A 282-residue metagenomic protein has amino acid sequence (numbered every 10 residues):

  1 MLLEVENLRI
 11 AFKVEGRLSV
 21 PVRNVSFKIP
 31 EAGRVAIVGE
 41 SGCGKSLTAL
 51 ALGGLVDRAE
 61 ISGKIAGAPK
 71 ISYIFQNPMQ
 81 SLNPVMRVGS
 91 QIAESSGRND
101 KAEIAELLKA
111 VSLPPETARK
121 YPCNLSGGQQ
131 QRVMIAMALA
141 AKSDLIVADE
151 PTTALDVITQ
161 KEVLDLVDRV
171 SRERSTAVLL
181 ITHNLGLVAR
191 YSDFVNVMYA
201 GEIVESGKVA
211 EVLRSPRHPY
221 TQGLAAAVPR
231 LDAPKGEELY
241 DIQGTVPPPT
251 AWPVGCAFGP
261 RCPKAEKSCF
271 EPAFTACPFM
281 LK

Functional and structural regions predicted by a protein language model:
N77, P84-R98: Q-loop/switch helix immediately C-terminal to the Walker
K101-E116, A225: Conserved ABC ATPase "signature" region
P115, K208-K282: Charged, flexible cofactor/metal-binding loops and thiol motifs
Y121-L125, Q129: Conserved ABC ATPase signature
I135, I146, T159, V163: Hydrophobic anchor residue at the start of the ABC signature
A140-D144: A short, proline-enriched helix->beta-strand linker immediately N-terminal to the Walker B motif in ABC-type P-loop
L155-E237: P-loop NTP-binding/switch modules centered on Walker-like glycine-rich loops
